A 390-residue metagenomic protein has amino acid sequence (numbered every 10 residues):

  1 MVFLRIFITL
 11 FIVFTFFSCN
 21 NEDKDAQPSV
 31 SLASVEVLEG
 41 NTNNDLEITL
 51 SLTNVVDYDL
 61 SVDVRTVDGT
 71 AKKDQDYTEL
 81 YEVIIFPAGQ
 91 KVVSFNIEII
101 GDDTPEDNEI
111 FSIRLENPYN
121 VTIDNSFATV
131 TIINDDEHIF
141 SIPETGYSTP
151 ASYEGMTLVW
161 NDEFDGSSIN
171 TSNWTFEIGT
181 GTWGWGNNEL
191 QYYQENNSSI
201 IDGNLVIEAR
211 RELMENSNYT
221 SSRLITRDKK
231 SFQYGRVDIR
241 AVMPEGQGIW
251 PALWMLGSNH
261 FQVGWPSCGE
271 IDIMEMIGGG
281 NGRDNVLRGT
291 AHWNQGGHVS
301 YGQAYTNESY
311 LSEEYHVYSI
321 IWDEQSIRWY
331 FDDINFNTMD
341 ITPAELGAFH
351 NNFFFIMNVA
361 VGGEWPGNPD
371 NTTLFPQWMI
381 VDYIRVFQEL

Functional and structural regions predicted by a protein language model:
V2-T9: Sec-dependent signal peptide recognition, specifically the positively charged N-region followed immediately by
F16-S18: C-terminal motif of bacterial Sec signal peptides marking the signal peptidase cleavage site
N20-S141, A151: Short boundary segments that mark the start of a structured unit
N134-L390: GH16 jelly-roll
